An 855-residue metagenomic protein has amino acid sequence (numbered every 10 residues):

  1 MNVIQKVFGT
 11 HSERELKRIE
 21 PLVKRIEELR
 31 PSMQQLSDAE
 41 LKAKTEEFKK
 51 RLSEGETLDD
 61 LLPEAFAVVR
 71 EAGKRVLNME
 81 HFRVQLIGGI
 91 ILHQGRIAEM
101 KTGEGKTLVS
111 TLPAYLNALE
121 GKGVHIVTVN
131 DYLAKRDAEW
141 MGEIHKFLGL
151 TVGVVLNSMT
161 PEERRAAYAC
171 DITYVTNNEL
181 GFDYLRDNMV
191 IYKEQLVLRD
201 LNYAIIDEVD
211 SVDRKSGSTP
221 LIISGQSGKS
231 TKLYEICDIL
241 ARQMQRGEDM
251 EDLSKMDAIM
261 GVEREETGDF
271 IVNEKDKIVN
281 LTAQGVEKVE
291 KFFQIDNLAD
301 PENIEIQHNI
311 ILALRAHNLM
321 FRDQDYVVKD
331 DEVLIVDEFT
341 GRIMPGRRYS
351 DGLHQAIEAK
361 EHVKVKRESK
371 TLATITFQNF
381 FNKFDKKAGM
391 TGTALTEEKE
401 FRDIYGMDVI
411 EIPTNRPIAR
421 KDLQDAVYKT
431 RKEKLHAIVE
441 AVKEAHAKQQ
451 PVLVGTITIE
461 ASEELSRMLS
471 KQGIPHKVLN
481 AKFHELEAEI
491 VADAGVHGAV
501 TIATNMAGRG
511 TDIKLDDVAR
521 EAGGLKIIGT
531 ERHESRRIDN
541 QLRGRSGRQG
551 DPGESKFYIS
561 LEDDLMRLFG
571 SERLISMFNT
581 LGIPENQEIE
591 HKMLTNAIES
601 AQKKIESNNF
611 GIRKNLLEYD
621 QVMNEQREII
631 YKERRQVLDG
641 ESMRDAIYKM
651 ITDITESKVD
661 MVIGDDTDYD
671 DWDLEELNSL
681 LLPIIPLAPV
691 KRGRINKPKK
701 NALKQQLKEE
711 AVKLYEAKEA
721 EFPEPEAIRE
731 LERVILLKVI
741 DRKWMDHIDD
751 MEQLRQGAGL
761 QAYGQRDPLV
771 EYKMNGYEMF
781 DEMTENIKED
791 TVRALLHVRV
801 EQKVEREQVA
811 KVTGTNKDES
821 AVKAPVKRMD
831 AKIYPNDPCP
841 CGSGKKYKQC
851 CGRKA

Functional and structural regions predicted by a protein language model:
M1-G582, Y631-K632, D653: Conserved P-loop NTPase motor core
I4, F66, D171, H354 (+7 more regions): A generic alpha-helix preference that emphasizes hydrophobic side chains
L61, E302, Y349, T393 (+6 more regions): Generic detector of ordered secondary-structure context
S110, I438, A824-V826, Y834: Active-site-adjacent structural elements in folded domains
Y326-L334, T340-R347, Q549-G550, F557 (+2 more regions): Extended, charged helical/alpha-beta scaffold domains that provide interaction surfaces
K448-S462, D639-G640, R692-N696, P840: Short, Lys/Glu-rich amphipathic helical modules
V454, I502, W744, F780 (+2 more regions): Hydrophobic, well-ordered secondary-structure elements that form the walls of internal hydrophobic environments
A831-D837, G842-A855: A short, cysteine/histidine-rich metal-binding "knuckle" motif
